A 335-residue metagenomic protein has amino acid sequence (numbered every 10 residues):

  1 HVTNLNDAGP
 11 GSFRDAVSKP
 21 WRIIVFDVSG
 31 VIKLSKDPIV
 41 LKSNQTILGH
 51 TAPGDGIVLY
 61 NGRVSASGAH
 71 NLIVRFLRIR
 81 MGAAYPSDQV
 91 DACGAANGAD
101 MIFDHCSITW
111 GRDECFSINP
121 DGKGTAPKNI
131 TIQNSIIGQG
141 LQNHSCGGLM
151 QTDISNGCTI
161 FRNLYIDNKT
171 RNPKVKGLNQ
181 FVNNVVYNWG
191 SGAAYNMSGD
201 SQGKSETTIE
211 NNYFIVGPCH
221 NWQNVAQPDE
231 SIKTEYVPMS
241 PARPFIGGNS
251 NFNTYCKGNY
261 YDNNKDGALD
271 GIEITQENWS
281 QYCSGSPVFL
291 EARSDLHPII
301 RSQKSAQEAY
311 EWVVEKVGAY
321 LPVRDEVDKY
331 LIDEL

Functional and structural regions predicted by a protein language model:
H1, V17-S18, F214-L335: Long, contiguous C-terminal flanking segments immediately downstream of a protein's structured core
H1-V25: Acidic Gly/Asp/Thr-rich repetitive segments characteristic of extracellular carbohydrate-active and adhesion proteins
N4-N6, V28-G30, T51, R63 (+3 more regions): A mature extracytoplasmic/lumenal domain signature
N6-G9, S29-I32, T51-G54, G217-H220 (+1 more regions): Acidic glycine-/aspartate-rich tracts in secreted/extracellular proteins
D7-G11, G68-A69, A126, G203: Soluble non-cytosolic domains of exported or imported proteins
R14-P20, I32-L48, D55-F76, M81-G98 (+1 more regions): Extracellular beta-strand-rich solenoid/capping regions of secreted or surface-exposed proteins that bind or remodel
N44-G49, H70-M81, A99-D113, T125-R171 (+3 more regions): Right-handed parallel beta-helix
L59-S65, Y85-A95, W110-P127, L141-T152 (+3 more regions): Extracellular beta-strand/beta-solenoid scaffold signature
